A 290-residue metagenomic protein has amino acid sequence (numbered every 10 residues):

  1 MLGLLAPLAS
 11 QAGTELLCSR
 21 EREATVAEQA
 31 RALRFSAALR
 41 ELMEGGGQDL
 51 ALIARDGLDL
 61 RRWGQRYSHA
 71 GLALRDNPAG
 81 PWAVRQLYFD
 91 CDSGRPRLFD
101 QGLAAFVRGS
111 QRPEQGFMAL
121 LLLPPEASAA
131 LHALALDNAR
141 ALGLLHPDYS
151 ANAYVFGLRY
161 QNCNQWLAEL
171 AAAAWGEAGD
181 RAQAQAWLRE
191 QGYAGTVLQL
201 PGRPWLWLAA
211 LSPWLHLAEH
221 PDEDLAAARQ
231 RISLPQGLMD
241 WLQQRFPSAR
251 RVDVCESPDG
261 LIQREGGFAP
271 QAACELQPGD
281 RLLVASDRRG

Functional and structural regions predicted by a protein language model:
M1-L2: Sec-dependent N-terminal signal peptides
L5-S10: N-terminal signal peptide c-region/cleavage motif recognized by signal peptidases
Q11-G290: Cysteine-nucleophile amide-bond enzymes
